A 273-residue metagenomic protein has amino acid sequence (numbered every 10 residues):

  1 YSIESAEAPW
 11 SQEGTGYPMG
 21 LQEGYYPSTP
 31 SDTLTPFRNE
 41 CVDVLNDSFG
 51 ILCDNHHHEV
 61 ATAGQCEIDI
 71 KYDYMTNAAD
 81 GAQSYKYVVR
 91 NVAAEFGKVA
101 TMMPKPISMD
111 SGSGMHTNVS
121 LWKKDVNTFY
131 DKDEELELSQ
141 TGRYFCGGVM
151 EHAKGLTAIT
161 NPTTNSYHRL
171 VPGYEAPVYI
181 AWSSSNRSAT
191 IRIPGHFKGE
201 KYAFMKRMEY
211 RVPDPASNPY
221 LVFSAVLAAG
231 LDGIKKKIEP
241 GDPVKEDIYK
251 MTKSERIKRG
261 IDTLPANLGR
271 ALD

Functional and structural regions predicted by a protein language model:
Y1-D273: Glycine-rich, acidic/polar active-site loops that bind/position phosphate-bearing ligands
